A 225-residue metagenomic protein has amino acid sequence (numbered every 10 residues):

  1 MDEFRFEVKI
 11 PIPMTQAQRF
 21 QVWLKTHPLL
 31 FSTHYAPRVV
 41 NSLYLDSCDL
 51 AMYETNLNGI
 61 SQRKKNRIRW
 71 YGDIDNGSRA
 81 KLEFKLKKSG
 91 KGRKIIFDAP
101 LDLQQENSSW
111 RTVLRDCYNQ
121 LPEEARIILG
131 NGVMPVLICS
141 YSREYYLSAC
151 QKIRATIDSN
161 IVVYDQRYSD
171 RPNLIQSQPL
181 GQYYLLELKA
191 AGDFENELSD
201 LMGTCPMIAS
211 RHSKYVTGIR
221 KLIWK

Functional and structural regions predicted by a protein language model:
M1-K225: Phosphate-end processing signature that detects enzymes handling 5′-triphosphorylated RNA and polyphosphate
